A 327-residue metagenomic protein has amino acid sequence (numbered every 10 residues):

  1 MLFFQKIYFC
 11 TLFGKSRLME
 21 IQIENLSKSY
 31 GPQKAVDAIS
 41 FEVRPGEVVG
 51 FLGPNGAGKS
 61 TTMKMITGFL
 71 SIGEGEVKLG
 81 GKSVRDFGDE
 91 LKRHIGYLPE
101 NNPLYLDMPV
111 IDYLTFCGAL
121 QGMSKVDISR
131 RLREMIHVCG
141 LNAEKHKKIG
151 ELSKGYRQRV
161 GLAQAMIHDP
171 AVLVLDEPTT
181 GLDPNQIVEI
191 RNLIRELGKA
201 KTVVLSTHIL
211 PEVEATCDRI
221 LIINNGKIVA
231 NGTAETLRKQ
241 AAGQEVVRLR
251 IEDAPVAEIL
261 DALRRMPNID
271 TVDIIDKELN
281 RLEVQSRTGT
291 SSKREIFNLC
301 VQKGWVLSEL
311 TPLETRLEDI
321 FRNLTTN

Functional and structural regions predicted by a protein language model:
F3-F4, Y8-C10, K15, Q285-N327: C-terminal coupling/interaction segments
E20-I23, K28-N224, V229-A230: ABC transporter nucleotide-binding domains
E24, R250, I275, T311-L313: Solvent-exposed beta-strand sheet faces enriched in polar/charged residues
R133, E151, K277-L279, T315: Positions that flank functional sites
G140, N268-I274, V306-T311: A short linear hydrophobic-aromatic micro-motif
N192-R287: ABC transporter nucleotide-binding domain
